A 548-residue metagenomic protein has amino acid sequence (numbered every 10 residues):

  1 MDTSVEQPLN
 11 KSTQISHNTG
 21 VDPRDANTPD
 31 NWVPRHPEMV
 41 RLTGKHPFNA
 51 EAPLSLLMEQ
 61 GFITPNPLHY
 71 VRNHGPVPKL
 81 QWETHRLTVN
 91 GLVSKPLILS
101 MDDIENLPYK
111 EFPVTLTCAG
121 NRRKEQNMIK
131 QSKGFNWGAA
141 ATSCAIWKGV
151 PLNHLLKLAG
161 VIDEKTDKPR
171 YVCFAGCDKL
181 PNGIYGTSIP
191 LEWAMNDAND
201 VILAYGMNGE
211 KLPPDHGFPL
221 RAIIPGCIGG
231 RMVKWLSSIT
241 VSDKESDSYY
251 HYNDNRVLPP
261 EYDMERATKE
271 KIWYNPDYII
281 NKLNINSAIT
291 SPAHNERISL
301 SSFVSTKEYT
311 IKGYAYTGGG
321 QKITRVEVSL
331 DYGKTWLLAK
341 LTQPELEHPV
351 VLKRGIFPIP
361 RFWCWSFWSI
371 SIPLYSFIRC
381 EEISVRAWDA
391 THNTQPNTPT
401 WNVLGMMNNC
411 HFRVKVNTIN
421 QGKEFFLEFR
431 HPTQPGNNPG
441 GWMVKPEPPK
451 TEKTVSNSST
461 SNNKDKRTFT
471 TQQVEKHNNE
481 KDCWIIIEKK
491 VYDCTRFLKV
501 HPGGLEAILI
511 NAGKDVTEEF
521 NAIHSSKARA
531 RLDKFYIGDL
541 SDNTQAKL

Functional and structural regions predicted by a protein language model:
M1-T88, V93-L99, E105, Y109 (+2 more regions): Extended, aromatic/histidine-rich regions of cofactor-dependent oxidoreductases associated with respiratory
P76, K133-C144, D482, E518: Second-shell loop/turn segments in exported
H85, L97-S100, K148-P151, L155 (+4 more regions): Stable alpha-helical elements in mature extracytoplasmic
L107, N121, L155-I162, S242 (+2 more regions): Structured segments of extracytoplasmic/periplasmic soluble domains in secreted or envelope-associated proteins
Y109-A141: Short, conserved helix/loop micro-motifs enriched in His/Cys and acidic residues
A139-P151, G160, T166-D167: Mid-length scaffold segments of soluble, non-membrane domains
V444-L548: Histidine-anchored, small-residue-rich loop motif
